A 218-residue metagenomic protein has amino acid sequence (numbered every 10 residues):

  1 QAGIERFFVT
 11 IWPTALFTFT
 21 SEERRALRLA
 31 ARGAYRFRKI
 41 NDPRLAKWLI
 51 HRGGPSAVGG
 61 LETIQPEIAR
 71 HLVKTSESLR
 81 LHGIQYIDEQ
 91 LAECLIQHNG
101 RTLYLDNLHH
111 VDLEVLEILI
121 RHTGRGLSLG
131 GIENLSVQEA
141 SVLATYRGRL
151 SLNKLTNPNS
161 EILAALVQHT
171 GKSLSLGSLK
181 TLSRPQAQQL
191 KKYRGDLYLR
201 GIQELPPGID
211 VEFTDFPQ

Functional and structural regions predicted by a protein language model:
Q1-A2, L16, R24: A detector of long low-complexity, disordered segments enriched in serine/threonine/proline
G3, F7-P13, A31-N41, H51-I64 (+7 more regions): Concave beta-strand-loop units of leucine-rich repeat
L16, I209-D210: A generic alpha-helix propensity feature with a strong bias for hydrophobic helices
L16, L27-L29, L113: Leucine-biased recognition of intrinsically disordered, low-complexity hydrophobic segments
E23, L45, I68, Q90-L91 (+5 more regions): The leucine-rich repeat
A26, R36-A46, L163: Disulfide-bonded cysteine-rich modules in secreted/extracellular proteins, activating on the conserved Cys frameworks
